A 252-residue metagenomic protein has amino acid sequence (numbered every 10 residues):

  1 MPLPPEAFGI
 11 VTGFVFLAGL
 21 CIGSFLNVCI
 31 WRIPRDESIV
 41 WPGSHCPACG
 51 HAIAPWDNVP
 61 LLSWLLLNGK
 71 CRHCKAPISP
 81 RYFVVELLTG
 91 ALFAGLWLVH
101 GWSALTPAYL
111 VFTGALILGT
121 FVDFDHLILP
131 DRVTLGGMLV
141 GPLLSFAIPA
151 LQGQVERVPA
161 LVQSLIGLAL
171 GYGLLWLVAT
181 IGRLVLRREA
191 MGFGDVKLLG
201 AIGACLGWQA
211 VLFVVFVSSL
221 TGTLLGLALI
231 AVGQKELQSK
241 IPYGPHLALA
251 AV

Functional and structural regions predicted by a protein language model:
M1, F25, L87-H100, P142-P149: Membrane-embedded alpha-helical segments in integral membrane proteins
M1-F8: Short, strongly hydrophobic alpha-helical membrane anchors
V15, L105-T221: Functional transmembrane core segments of multi-pass inner-membrane proteins
L17-N27: N-terminal signal-anchor/start-transfer transmembrane helix
L26-R32, N68-A76, L116-I128, W176-E189 (+1 more regions): C-terminal ends of transmembrane helices
L26-R81, Y243: Membrane-proximal soluble regions of multi-pass membrane proteins
N68, R72-G136: Long, charge-rich boundary regions
G192-G194, L227-V252: Interfacial loop-to-transmembrane junctions
